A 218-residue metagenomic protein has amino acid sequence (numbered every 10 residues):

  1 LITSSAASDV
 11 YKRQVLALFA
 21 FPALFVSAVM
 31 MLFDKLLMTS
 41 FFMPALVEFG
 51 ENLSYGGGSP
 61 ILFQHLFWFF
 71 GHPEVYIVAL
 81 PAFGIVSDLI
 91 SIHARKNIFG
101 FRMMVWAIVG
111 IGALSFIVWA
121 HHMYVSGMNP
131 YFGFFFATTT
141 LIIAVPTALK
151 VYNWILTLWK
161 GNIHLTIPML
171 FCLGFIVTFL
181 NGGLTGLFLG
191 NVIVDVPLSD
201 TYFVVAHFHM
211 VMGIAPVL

Functional and structural regions predicted by a protein language model:
L1, L16-M38, G84: Transmembrane-helix bundle segments that line or gate the permeation/cavity pathway in multi-pass membrane proteins
L1-A7, Y11: Single conserved hydrophobic/aromatic residue that forms the stacking wall/gate of nucleotide- or nucleobase-binding
A6, F69-G71, T147-K150, A206 (+1 more regions): Hydrophobic transmembrane-helix microenvironments that flank and shape a buried ionizable site
D9-F19, V26, G56-A120, L149 (+1 more regions): Short helix-boundary/re-entrant hairpin motifs in multi-pass inner-membrane proteins
A28-F70, H93-I98, I117-A137, G161 (+1 more regions): Membrane-interface interhelical loops and short amphipathic "cap" helices that link adjacent transmembrane segments
Y76-G84, T140-N153, V211-L218: Hydrophobic cores of alpha-helical transmembrane segments in multi-pass inner/ER membrane proteins, independent
G100-G110, N162-G183: Loop-to-transmembrane helix boundary motifs in multi-pass membrane proteins
H122-V177: Long, K/E/R/D-enriched contiguous segments that form extended
